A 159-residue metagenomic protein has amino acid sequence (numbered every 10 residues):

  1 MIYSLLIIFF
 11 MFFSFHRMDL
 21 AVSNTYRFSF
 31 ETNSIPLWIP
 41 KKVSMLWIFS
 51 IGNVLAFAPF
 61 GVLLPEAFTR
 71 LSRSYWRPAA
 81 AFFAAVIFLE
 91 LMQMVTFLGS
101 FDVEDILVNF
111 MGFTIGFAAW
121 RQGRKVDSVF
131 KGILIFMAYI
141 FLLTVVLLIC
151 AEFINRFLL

Functional and structural regions predicted by a protein language model:
M1-F97, V103, F117-L159: Bulky hydrophobic segments
G99-S100, V108: Short capping loops/turns at secondary-structure boundaries
V108-F117: Alpha-helical transmembrane segments and their membrane-interface exit regions
